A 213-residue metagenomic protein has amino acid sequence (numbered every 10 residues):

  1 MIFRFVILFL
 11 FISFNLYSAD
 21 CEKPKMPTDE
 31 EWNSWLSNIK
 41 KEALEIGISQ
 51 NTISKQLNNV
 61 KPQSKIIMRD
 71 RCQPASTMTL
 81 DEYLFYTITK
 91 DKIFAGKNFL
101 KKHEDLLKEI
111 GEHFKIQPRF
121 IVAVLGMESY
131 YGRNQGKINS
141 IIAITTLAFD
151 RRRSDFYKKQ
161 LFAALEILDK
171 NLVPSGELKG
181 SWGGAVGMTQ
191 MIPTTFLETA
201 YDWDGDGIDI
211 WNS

Functional and structural regions predicted by a protein language model:
M1-I2: N-terminal secretory signal peptides that target proteins for export/translocation
F5-F14: Sec-dependent N-terminal signal peptides
L16-C21: Boundary at the C-terminal end of the N-terminal hydrophobic targeting segment
K23-M26: Short acidic/polar N-terminal linker immediately downstream of export determinants
T28-Q50, S54: Mature N-terminal segment immediately following signal peptide/propeptide cleavage in secreted/periplasmic
G47-S213: Catalytic glycan-binding domains that act on GlcNAc-containing polysaccharides
